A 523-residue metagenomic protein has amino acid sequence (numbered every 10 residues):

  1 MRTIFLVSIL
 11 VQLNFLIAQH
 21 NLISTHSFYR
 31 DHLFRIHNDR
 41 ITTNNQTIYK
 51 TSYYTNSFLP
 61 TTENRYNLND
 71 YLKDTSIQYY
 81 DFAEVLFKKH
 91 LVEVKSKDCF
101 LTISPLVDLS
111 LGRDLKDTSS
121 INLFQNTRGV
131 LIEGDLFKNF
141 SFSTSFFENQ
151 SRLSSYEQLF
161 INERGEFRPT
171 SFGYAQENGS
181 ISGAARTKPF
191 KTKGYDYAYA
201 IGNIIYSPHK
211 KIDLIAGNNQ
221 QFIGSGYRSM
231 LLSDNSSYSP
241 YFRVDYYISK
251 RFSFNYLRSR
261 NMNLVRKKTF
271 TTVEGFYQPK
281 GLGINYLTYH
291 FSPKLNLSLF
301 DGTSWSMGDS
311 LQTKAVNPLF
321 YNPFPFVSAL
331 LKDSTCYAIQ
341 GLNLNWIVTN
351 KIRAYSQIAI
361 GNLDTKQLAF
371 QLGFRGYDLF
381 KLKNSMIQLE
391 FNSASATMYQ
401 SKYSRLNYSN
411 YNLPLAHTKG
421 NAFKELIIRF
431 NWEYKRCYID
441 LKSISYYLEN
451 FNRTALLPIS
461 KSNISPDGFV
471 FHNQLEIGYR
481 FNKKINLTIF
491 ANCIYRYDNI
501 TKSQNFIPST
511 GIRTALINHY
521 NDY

Functional and structural regions predicted by a protein language model:
M1, V7, N261-N263, Y446-E449: Short regulatory "switch" loops immediately downstream of catalytic or recognition motifs within protein catalytic
M1-L22: Bacterial Sec-dependent N-terminal signal peptides
T3, Q12, G165-R168, S237-S239 (+4 more regions): Short, intrinsically disordered/low-complexity patches at protein termini and at juxtamembrane boundaries
H20-N296, T303-M307, L372-S401, R405-A422 (+1 more regions): Outer-membrane beta-barrel channel domains
Y197, P293-Y523: Exposed, low-structure sequence patches enriched in small/polar residues
